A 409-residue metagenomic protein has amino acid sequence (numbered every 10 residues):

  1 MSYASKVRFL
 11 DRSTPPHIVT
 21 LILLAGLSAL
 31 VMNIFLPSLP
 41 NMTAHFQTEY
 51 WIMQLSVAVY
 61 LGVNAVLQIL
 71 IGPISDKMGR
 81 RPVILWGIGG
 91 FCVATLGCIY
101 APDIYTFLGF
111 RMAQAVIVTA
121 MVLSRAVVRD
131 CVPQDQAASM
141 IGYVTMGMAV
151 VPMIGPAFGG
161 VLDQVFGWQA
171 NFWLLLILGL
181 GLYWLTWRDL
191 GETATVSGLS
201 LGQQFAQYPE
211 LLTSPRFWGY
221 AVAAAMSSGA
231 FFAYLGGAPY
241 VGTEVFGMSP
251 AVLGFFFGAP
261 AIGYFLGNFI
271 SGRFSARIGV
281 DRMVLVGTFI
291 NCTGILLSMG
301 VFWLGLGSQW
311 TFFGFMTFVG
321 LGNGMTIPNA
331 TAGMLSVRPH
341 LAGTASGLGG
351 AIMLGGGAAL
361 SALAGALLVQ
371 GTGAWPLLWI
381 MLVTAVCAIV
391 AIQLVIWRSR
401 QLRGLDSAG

Functional and structural regions predicted by a protein language model:
S2-D11, G191-A221: Juxtamembrane intracellular "pre-TM" segments in multi-pass secondary transporters
V66-I104: Conserved MFS/SLC helix-loop-helix module at the cytosolic interface between two early adjacent transmembrane helices
G90, A94-G97, Y105-A113, W310-M316: Paired small-residue
T106, G142-W187: Helix-loop-helix hairpin linking two adjacent transmembrane segments in secondary transporters
F110-G147: Cytoplasmic helix-loop-helix junction between adjacent transmembrane helices in 12-TM secondary transporters
L176-T195, A391-V395: C-terminal membrane-cytosol helix-exit motif in multi-pass small-molecule transporters
L335-Q370: A late C-terminal transmembrane helix in Major Facilitator Superfamily
